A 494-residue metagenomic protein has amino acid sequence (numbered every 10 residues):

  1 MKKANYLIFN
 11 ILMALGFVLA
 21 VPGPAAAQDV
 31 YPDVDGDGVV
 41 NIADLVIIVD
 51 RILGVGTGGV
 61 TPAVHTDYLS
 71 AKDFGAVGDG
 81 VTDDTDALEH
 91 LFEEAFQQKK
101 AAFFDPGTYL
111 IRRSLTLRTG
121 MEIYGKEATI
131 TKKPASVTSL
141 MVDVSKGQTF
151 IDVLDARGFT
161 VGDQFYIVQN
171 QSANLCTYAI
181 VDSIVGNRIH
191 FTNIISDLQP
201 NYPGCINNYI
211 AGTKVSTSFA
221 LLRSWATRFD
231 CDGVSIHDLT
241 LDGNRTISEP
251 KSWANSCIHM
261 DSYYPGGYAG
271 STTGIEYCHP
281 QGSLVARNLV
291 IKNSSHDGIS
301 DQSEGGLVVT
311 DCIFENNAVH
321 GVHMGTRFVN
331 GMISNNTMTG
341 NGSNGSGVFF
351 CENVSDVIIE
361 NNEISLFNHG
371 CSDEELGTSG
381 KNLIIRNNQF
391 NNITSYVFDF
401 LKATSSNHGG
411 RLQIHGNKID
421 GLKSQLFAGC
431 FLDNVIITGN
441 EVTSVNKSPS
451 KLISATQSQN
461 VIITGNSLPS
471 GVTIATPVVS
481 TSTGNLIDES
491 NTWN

Functional and structural regions predicted by a protein language model:
Q28-V60: Alpha-helical segments with a strong preference for the paired helices of cellulosomal dockerin domains
A71-D105, R157-T160: Acidic Gly/Asp/Thr-rich repetitive segments characteristic of extracellular carbohydrate-active and adhesion proteins
F96-E122, K126-S136, Q171-T177, N193-N201 (+1 more regions): N-terminal extracellular ligand-recognition/capping segment immediately after the signal peptide
K100, R112-S114, K133-A135, R245-N255 (+9 more regions): Short glycine/acidic-rich loop motifs that flank beta-strands on beta-rich extracellular proteins
T129-N201, C205: Autoprocessing Asn-cyclization modules and mimics
K132-V142, Q164-F165, F191, I206 (+6 more regions): Acidic/polar low-complexity surface segments
Q169-R188, W225-T337: Right-handed parallel beta-helix
